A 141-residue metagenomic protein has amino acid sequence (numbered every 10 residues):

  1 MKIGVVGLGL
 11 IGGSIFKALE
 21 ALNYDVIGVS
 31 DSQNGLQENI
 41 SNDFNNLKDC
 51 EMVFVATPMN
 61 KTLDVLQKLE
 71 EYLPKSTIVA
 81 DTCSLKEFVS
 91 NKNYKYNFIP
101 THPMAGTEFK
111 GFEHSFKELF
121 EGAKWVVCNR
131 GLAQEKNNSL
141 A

Functional and structural regions predicted by a protein language model:
M1-F44: NAD(P)+-binding Rossmann beta1-loop-alpha1 motif at the extreme N-terminus of oxidoreductases
I27-V29, A80, I99, V126: Hydrophobic/aromatic beta-strand patches that form the interior of the parallel beta-sheet core in alpha/beta enzyme
Q33-Q37, F88-V89, Q134-K136: Short, charged/polar "capping" segments at the starts of alpha-helices and the immediately preceding loops
F44-L73, I78: Rossmann-like NAD(P)-binding element
A56-P58, C83, N129: Glycine-rich, N-terminal phosphate-binding loop of Rossmann-like dinucleotide-binding domains
D64-E113: Rossmann-like NAD(P)(H) cofactor-binding subdomain of soluble oxidoreductases
K92-A141: Rossmann-fold dinucleotide-binding core
